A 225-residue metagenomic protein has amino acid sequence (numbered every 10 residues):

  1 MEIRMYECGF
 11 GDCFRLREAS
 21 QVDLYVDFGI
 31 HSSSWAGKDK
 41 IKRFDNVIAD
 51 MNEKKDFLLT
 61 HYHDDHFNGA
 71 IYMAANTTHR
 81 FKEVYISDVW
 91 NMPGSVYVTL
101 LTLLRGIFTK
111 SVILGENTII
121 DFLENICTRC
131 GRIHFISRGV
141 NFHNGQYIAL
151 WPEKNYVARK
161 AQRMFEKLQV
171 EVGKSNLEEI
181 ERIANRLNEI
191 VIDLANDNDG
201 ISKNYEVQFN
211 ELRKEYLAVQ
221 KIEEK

Functional and structural regions predicted by a protein language model:
M1-D50, K225: Conserved beta-strand hairpin/beta-sheet module of binuclear metal-dependent hydrolase folds, prominently
M1-E2, R17-Y25, V47-D56, T77-K82 (+1 more regions): Generic structural signal for short, solvent-exposed loop/turn connectors between secondary structure elements
F10-D12, S32-S34, Y62-N68, N91-G94 (+1 more regions): Active-site environment of divalent metal-dependent phosphoester hydrolases
F28-G29, T60-Y62, P152: Active-site-proximal beta-strand/loop segments in catalytic clefts of secreted hydrolases
S34-I86: Active-site metal-binding motif and surrounding structural segment of the metallo-beta-lactamase
Y72-K225: Flexible, acidic/histidine-containing loops and adjacent segments that form or flank the divalent-metal
